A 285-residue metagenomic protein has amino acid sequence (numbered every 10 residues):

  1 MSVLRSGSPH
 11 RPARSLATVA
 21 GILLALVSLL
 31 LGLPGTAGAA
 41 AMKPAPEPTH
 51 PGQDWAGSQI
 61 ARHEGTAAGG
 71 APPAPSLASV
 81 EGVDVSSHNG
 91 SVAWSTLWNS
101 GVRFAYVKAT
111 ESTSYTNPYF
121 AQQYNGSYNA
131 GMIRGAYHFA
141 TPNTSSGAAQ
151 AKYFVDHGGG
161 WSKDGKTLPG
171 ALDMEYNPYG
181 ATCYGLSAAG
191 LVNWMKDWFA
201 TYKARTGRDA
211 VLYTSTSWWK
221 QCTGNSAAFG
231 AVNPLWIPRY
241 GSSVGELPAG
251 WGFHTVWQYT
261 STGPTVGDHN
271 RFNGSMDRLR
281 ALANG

Functional and structural regions predicted by a protein language model:
S2-A41: Secretory targeting and sorting signals
S6, H10-P12, N89, W94-N99 (+4 more regions): Short alpha-helical interface patches
A13-L16, T116, S146-G147, C222: Short Asp/Glu-rich motifs
L26, A130, S146-K152, F272-S275 (+1 more regions): Ligand-binding grooves and catalytic loops that recognize ribose/phosphate and carbohydrate rings, and esterified lipid
M42-N89, S95, A228-G285: Functionally critical loop-and-helix segments that line ligand-binding/catalytic clefts of soluble enzyme domains
P75-R205: Substrate-binding cleft of extracellular glycoside hydrolase catalytic domains
S114, N143, W219, V244 (+1 more regions): Flexible, glycine-rich phosphate/dinucleotide-binding loops and adjacent beta-alpha linkers at cofactor/substrate
K166-G250: Catalytic domains of cell-wall/extracellular-matrix polysaccharide-remodeling enzymes, centered on de-N-acetylation
